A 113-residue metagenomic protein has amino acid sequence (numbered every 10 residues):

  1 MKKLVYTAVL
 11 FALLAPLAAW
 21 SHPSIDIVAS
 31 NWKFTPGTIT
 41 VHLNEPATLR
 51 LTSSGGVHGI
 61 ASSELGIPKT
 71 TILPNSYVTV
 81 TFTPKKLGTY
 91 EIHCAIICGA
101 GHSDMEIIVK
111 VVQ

Functional and structural regions predicted by a protein language model:
M1-V5: Positively charged n-region of N-terminal signal peptides that target proteins for export
T7-P16: Bacterial N-terminal signal peptides
S21-P46: N-terminal edge beta-strand
S24, P46, V57-G59, T89 (+1 more regions): Exposed beta-strand and adjacent loop surfaces of beta-rich binding modules that mediate intermolecular recognition
D26, L73-Q113: Extracellular/periplasmic metallocenter environments
S30-G37, E64-I67, N75-T79, I92-H93: N-terminal post-signal-peptidase region of extra-cytosolic proteins
N31, L51-S53, P84: Non-cytosolic beta-sheet module surface loops
H42-T79: N-terminal, post-signal-peptide region of Sec/Tat-exported proteins
